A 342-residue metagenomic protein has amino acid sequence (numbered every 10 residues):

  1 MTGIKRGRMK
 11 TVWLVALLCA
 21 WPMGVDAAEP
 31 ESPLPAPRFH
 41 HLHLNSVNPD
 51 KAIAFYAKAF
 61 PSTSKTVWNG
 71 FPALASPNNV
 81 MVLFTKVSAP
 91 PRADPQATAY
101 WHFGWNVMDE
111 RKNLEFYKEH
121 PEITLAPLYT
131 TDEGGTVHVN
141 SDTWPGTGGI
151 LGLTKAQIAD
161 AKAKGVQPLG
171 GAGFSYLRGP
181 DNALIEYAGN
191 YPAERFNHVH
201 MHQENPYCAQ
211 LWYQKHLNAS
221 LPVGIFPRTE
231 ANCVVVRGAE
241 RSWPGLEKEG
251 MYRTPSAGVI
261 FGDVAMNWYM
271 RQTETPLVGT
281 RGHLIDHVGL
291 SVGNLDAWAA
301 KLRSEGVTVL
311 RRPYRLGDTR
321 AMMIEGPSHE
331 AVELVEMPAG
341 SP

Functional and structural regions predicted by a protein language model:
M1-M9: N-terminal secretory signal peptides that target proteins for export/translocation
V12-P22: Bacterial N-terminal signal peptides
A27-L34, E115-M201, S220-I260, A265-M270 (+2 more regions): Vicinal oxygen chelate
P33-W68: Mature N-terminal segment immediately following signal peptide/propeptide cleavage in secreted/periplasmic
F39, P49, I53-A57, Y100 (+5 more regions): Extracytoplasmic/secreted envelope proteins and their assembly/folding machinery, especially bacterial periplasmic
H43-N48, N106-M108, M201-P206, L290-G293: Short, surface-exposed ligand-recognition loops at beta-strand->loop->(often short) alpha-helix junctions that present
A52-A57, Y117, N182, A209-Q214 (+2 more regions): Conserved active-site tyrosine of GNAT-family acetyltransferases
S76-K118: Mid-chain, structured segments of secreted extracytoplasmic proteins
